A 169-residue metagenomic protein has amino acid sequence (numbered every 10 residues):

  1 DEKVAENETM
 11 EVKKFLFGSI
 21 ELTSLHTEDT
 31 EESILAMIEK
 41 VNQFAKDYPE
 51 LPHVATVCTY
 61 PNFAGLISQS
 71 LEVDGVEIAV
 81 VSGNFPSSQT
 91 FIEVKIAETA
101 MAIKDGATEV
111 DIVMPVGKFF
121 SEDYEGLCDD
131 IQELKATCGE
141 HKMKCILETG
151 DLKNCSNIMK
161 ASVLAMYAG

Functional and structural regions predicted by a protein language model:
E6-S19, T23-P52, N62-G169: Alpha/beta enzyme core
V57-T59: Short, hydrophobic beta-strand segments that form beta-sheet elements in well-ordered domains
